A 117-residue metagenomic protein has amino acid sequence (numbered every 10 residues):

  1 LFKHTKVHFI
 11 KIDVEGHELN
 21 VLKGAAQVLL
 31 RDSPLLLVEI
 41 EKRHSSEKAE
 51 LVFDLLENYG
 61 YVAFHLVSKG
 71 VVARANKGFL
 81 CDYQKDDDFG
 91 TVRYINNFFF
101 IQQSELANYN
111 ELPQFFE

Functional and structural regions predicted by a protein language model:
L1-F116: Conserved acidic-Pro-Pro-aromatic motif
